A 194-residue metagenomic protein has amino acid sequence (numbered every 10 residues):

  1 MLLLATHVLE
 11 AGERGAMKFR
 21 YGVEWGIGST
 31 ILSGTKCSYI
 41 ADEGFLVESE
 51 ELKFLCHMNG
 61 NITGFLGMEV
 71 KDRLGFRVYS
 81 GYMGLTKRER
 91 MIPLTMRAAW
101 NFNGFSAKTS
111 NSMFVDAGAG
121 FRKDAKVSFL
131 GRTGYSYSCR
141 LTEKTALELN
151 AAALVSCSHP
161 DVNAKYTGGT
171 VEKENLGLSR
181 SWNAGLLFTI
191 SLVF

Functional and structural regions predicted by a protein language model:
L3-E10: C-terminal segment of classical bacterial N-terminal signal peptides
A5, G28, N103, R140 (+1 more regions): Residue-level marker of positions within ordered structural domains that often coincide with functionally constrained
A11-E69, N183-F194: Short glycine/proline- and aromatic-enriched beta-strand/turn motifs that initiate or cap beta-hairpins
G15, F54-N59, R88-R90, A107 (+2 more regions): Short sequence motifs at beta-strands and strand-loop junctions characteristic of Gram-negative outer-membrane
G22-G28, T63, S110-D116, T142 (+2 more regions): Non-catalytic effector/regulatory segments
L32-Y39, E50-K53, Y82, G131-F194: Predominantly the C-terminal beta-signal and adjacent terminal strand-loop region of outer-membrane beta-barrel
G64-L147, S191-L192: Gram-negative (and chloroplast) outer-membrane scaffold detector with strong preference for beta-barrel transmembrane
